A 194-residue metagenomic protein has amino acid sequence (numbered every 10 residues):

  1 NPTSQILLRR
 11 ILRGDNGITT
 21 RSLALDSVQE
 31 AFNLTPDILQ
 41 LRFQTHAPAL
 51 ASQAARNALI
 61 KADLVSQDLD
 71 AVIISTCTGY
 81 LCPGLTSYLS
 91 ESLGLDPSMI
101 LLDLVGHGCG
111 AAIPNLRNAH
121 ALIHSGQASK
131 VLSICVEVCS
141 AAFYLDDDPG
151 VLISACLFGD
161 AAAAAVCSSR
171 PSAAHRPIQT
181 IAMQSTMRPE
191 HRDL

Functional and structural regions predicted by a protein language model:
N1-Q44, L145-L194: Condensing-enzyme catalytic core mediating Claisen C-C bond formation in acyl metabolism
L12, L69-V72, N115, C135 (+2 more regions): Buried hydrophobic positions in well-ordered alpha/beta secondary-structure cores of metabolic enzymes
L23, N33, T76-K130, A141: Conserved catalytic cysteine-centered active-site region of acyl-thioester-dependent Claisen-condensing enzymes
R42, D70-T76, D103: Short glycine-rich or small-residue beta-strand-to-loop segments that form or flank ligand, phosphate, metal/Fe-S
F43-S52, A112: Phosphate/oxyanion-binding active-site loops and adjacent basic polyanion-contact surfaces
A54-L69: Phosphate/pyrophosphate-binding loops at sites that engage ATP/ADP/AMP, CoA/4′-phosphopantetheine, polyphosphate
S66-D70, P97-I100, S125-V131, L152-I153 (+2 more regions): Short coil/turn connectors at secondary-structure junctions
L104, P114-L116, C135-D160: Active-site glycine-rich loop that binds ribose-phosphate moieties when present
